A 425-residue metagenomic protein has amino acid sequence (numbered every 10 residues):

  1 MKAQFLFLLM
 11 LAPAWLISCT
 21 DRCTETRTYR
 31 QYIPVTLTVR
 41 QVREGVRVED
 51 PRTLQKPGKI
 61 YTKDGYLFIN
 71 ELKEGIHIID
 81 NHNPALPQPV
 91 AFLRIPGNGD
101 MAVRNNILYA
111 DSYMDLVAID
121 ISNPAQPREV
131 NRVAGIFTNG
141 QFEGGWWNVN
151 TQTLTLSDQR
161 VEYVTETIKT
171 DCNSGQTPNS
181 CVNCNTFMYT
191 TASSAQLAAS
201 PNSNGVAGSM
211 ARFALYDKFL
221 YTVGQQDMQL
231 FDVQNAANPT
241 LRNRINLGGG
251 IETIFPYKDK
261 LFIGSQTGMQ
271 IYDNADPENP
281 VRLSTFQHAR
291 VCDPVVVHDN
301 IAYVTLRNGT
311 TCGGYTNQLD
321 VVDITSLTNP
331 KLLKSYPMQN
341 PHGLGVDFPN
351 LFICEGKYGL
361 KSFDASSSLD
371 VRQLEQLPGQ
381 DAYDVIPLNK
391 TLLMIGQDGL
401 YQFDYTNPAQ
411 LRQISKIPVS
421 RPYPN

Functional and structural regions predicted by a protein language model:
M1-F5: Positively charged n-region of N-terminal signal peptides that target proteins for export
L6-L11: Sec-dependent N-terminal signal peptides
W15-S18: C-terminal motif of bacterial Sec signal peptides marking the signal peptidase cleavage site
T20-N425: Feature marking well-ordered beta-strand scaffolds used for ligand recognition
